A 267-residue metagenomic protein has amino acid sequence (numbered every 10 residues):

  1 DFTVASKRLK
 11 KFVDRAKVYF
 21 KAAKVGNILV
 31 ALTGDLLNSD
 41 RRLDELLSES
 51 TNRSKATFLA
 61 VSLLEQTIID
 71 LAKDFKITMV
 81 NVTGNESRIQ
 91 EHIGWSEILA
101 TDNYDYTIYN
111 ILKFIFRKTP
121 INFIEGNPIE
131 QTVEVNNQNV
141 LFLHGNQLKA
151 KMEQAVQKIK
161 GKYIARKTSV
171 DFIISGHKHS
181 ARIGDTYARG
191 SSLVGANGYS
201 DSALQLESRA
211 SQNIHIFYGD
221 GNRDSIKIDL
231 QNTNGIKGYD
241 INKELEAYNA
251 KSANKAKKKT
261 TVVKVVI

Functional and structural regions predicted by a protein language model:
D1-A22, H215-G219, K227-E246, V265-I267: Basic, amphipathic N-terminal segments that precede the first structured/catalytic domain
F2-L112: Core catalytic region of metal-dependent phosphoesterases/phosphodiesterases, especially metallo-beta-lactamase-like
I69-K73, E134, A165: Short, surface-exposed basic-aromatic patches at helix termini and helix-loop junctions that form
I77-N85, N122-Q131: Acidic carboxylate-rich catalytic motifs and surrounding loops in phosphoryl-/glycosyl-chemistry enzymes
I98-Y106, N110-I129, N136-G235, Y239-I241 (+1 more regions): Conserved beta-sheet core of the metallophosphoesterase superfamily
N242-A256: Intrinsically disordered, low-complexity linkers and terminal tails enriched in Pro/Gly and often acidic or mixed-charge
S252-I267: C-terminal regulatory/interaction regions
